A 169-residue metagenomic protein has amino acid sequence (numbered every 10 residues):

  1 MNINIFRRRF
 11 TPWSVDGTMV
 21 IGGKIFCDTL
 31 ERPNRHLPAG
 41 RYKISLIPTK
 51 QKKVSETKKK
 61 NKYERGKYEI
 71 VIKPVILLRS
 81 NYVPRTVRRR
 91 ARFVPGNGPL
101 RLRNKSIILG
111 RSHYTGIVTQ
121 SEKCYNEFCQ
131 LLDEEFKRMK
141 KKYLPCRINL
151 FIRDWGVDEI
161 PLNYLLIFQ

Functional and structural regions predicted by a protein language model:
M1-I148, I152-Q169: Cell wall/extracellular polymer interaction/catalysis modules
